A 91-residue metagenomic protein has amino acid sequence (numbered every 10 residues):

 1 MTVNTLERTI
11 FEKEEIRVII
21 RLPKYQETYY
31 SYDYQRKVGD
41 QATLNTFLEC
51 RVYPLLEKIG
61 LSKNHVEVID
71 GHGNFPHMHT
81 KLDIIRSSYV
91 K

Functional and structural regions predicted by a protein language model:
M1-K91: Basic helix-extension-helix modules of the SAP/HeH family
